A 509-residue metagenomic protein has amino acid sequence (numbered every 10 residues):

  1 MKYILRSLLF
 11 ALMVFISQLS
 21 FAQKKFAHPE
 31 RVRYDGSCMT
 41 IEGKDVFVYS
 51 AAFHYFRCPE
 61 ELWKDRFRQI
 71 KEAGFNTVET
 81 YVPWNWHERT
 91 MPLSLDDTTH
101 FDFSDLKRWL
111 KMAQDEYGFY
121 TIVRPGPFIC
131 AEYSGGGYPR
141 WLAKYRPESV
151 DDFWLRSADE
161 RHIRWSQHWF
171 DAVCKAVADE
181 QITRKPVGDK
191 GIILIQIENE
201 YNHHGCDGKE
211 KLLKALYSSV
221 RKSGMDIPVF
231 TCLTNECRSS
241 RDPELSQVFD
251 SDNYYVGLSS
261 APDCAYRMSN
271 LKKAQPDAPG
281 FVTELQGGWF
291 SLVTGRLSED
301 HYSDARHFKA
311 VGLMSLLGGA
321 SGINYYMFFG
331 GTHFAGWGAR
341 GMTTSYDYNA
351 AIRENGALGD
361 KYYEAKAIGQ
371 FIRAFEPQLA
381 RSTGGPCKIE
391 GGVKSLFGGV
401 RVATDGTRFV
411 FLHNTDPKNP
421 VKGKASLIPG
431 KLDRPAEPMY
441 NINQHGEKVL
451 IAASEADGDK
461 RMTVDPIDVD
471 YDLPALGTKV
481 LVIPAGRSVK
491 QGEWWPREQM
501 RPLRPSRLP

Functional and structural regions predicted by a protein language model:
M1-K24: Bacterial Sec-dependent N-terminal signal peptides
A22-T77: N-terminal carbohydrate-binding accessory modules
A27, V123, P127-W165, D171-G318: Substrate-binding/catalytic cleft of secreted carbohydrate-active enzymes, primarily glycoside hydrolases
E42-K44, Y81, W86-F103, A131-R161 (+1 more regions): Aromatic- and acidic-residue-enriched carbohydrate-binding clefts of CAZyme catalytic domains
A52-H54, Y81, E198, N253 (+1 more regions): Conserved residues at the C-terminal ends of beta-strands
W63-S134, Y217, R221: Aromatic-lined substrate-binding rim segments of carbohydrate-active enzymes
H162-Q181, G188-I197, N202-H203, K209-V220 (+5 more regions): Carbohydrate-binding surfaces of carbohydrate-active enzymes
